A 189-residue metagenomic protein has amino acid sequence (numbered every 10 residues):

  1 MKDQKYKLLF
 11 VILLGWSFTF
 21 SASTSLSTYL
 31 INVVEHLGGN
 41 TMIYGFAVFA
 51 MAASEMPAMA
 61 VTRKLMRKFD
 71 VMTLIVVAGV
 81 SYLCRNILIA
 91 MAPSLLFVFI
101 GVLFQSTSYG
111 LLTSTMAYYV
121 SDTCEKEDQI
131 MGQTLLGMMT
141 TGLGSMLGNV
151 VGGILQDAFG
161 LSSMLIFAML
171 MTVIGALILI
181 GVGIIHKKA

Functional and structural regions predicted by a protein language model:
K7-G15, T19-A47, T113: Helix-loop boundary and gating motifs at the non-cytosolic
P57-D70, Q156-D157: Helix-to-loop junctions at the C-terminal end of transmembrane segments in multipass secondary transporters
T73-L88, M169: Structural signature of the two symmetry-related core transmembrane helices
A90-G101: Helix-loop junctions at membrane interfaces in 12-TM secondary transporters
L111-E125: Intracellular juxtamembrane helix-capping segments at the cytosolic ends of symmetry-related transmembrane helices
D128-A158: A late C-terminal transmembrane helix in Major Facilitator Superfamily
G153-I174: A membrane-interface helix-boundary motif in multi-pass transporters
F167-A189: Multi-pass alpha-helical transporter architecture, strongest for 12-TM Major Facilitator/SLC carriers used
